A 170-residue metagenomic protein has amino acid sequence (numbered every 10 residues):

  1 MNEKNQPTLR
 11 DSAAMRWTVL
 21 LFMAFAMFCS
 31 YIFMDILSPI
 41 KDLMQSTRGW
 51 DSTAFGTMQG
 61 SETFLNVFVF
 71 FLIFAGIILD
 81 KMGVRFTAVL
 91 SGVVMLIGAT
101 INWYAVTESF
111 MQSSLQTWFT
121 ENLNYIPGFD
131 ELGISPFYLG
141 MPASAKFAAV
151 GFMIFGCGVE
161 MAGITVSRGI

Functional and structural regions predicted by a protein language model:
T18-S52, A105, S109: Extracytoplasmic
M23-M27, Y31, T63, L115-N122 (+1 more regions): Helical-face signature of the major facilitator-like transporter fold
W50-Q59, F64, L139, S144 (+1 more regions): Juxtamembrane helix-start elements in MFS-like secondary transporters
G60-I77: Central cavity-lining transmembrane alpha-helices of secondary-active solute carriers, predominantly the Major
E62, N66, G92-N102, F155: MFS 12-TM fold signature
D80-G92: Cytoplasmic membrane-interface "Motif A"-like loop-to-helix N-cap segments of 12-TM Major Facilitator Superfamily
V93-M141: C-terminal ends and interior cores of transmembrane alpha-helices in multi-pass membrane transporters/permeases
Y138, A143-I170: Cytoplasmic helix-loop-helix junction between adjacent transmembrane helices in 12-TM secondary transporters
